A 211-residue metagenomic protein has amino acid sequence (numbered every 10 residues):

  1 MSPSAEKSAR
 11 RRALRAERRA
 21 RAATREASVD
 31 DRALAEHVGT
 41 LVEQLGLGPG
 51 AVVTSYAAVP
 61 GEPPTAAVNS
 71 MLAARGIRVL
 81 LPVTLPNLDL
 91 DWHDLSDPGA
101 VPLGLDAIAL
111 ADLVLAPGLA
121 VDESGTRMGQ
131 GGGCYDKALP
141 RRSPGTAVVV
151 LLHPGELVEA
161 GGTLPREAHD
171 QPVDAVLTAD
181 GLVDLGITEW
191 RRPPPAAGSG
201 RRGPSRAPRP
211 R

Functional and structural regions predicted by a protein language model:
M1-L110: N-terminal active-site beta-alpha-beta segment that forms phosphate/nucleotide-binding and substrate-recognition loops
M1-R10, A16-A23, R75, L110-V114 (+2 more regions): Surface-exposed, charge/polar-rich loops and edge strands
Y56, W92, C134-Y135, H153: Aromatic side chains
A57, G118, D180: Glycine-rich, N-terminal phosphate-binding loop of Rossmann-like dinucleotide-binding domains
V59-G61, L119-E123: Short glycine-rich anion-binding loops that position phosphate/pyrophosphate groups of nucleotides and phosphorylated
P98, P117, R141: Mid-sequence acidic-hydrophobic segments that form the walls of catalytic/ligand-binding cavities or oligomerization
G131: Short polar/charged helix/loop
